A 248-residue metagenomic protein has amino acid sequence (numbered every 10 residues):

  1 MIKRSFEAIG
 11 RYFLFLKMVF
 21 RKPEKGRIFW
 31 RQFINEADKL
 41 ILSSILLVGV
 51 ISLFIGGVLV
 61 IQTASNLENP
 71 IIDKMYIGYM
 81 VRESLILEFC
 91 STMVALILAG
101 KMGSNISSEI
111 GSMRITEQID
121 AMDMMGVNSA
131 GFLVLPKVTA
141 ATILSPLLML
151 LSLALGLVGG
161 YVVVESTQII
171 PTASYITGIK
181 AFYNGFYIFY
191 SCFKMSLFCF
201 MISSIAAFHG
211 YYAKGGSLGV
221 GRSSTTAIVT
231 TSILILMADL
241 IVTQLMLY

Functional and structural regions predicted by a protein language model:
M1-R31, H209: Short, membrane-interfacial amphipathic segments enriched in basic
E24-V50: Membrane-interface helix starts
I41, I45, G49, F89 (+3 more regions): Selective transmembrane-helix segments that form parts of the transport pathway or gating/packing helices in multipass
I41-M93, I97: Active-site cofactor/substrate anionic-group-binding motifs, chiefly glycine- and Lys/Arg-rich phosphate-binding loops
Q62-I86, L153-S196, S204-S223, L245-Y248: Membrane-interfacial helix-loop-helix connectors in multipass membrane proteins
I77-D120, L148, I205: Hydrophobic alpha-helical transmembrane segments of multi-pass membrane transport proteins
S112-L135, V220: Short cytoplasmic-facing helical segments at TM-TM junctions of multi-pass membrane proteins
V220, T226-T243: Final/C-terminal transmembrane alpha-helix of multipass membrane proteins
